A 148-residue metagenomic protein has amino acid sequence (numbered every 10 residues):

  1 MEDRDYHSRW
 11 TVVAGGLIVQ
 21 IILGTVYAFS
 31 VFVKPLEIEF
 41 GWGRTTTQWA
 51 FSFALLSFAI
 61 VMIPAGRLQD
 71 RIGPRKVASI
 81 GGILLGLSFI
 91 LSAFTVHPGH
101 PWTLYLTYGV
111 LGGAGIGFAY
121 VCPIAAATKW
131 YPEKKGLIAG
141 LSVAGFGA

Functional and structural regions predicted by a protein language model:
Y6-A28: Pair of pore-lining "gating" transmembrane helices in MFS-fold secondary transporters
Q20, F51, L55, G82 (+3 more regions): Small-residue-rich transmembrane alpha-helices and their cytosolic helix-loop interfaces in multi-pass secondary
Q20-I21, S88, P101-F118: Hydrophobic core of transmembrane alpha-helices in multi-pass small-molecule transporters, especially MFS/SLC-type
Y27, L55-I63: Residue-level signature of mid-helix packing/kink "hotspots" within the transmembrane helices of 12-pass Major
L36, G109, I116-Y131, I138-A139: Intracellular juxtamembrane helix-capping segments at the cytosolic ends of symmetry-related transmembrane helices
V61-P74: Helix-to-loop junctions at the C-terminal end of transmembrane segments in multipass secondary transporters
P74-I80: Juxtamembrane helix-start motifs in multi-pass secondary transporters
I83-P98: C-terminal ends and interior cores of transmembrane alpha-helices in multi-pass membrane transporters/permeases
